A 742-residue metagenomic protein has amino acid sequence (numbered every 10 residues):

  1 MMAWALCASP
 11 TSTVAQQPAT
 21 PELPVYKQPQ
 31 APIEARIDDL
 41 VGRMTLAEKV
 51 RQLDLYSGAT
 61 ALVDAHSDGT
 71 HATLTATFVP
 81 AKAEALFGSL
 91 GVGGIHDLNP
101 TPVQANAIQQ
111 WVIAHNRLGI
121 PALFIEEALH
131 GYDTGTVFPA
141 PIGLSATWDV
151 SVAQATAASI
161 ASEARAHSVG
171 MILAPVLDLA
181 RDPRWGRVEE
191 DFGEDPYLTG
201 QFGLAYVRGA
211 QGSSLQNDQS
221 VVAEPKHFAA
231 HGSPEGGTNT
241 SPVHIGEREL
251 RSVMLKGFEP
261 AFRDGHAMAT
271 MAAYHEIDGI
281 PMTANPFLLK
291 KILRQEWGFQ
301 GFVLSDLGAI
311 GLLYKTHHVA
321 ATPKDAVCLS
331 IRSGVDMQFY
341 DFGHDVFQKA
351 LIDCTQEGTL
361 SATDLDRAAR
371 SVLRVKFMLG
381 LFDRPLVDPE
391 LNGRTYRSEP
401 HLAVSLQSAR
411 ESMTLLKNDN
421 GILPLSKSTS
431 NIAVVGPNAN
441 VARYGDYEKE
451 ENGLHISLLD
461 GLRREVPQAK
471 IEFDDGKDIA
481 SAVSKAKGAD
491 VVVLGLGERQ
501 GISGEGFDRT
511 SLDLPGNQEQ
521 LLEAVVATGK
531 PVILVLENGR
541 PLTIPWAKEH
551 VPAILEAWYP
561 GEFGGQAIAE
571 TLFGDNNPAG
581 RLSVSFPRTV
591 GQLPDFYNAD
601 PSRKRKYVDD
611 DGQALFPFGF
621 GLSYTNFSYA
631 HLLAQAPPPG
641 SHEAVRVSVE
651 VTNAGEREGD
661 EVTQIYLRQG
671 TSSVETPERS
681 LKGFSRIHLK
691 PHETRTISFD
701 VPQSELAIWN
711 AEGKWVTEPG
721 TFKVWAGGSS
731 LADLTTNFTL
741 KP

Functional and structural regions predicted by a protein language model:
M1-S9: Bacterial N-terminal signal peptides
T13-A707, P719-S730, K741: Glycoside hydrolase catalytic-domain context in secreted enzymes
N710-E712: Flexible, membrane-facing loop/turn or short amphipathic-helix motifs that contact lipid bilayers or gate lipid-binding
W715-T717: Surface-exposed, short loops/turns at beta-strand junctions within beta-sandwich domains
A732-T736: Extracellular and select intracellular beta-sandwich modules with Ser/Thr-enriched, small-residue motifs on
